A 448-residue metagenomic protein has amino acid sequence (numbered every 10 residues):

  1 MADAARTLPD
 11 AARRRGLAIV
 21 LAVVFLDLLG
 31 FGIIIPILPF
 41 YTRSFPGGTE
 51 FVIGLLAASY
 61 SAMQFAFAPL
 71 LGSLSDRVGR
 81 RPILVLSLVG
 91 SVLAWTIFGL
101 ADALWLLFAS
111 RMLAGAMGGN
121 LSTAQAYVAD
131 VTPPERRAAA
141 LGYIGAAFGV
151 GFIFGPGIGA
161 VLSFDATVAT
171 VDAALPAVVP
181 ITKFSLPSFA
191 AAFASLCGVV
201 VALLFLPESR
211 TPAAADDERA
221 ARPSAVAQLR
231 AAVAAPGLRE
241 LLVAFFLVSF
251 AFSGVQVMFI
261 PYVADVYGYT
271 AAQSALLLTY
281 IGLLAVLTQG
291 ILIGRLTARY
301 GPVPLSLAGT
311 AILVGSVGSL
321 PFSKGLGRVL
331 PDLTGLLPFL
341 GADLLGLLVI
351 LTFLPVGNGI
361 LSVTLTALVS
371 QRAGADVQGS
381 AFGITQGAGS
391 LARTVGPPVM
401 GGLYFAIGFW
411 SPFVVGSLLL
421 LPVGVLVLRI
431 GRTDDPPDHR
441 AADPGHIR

Functional and structural regions predicted by a protein language model:
A2-R13, F205-A244, D265-Y269, G445-R448: Juxtamembrane intracellular "pre-TM" segments in multi-pass secondary transporters
P36-E50, V257-Q273: Short amphipathic helix-loop junctions that connect adjacent transmembrane helices in Major Facilitator Superfamily/SLC
G47, G79, L100-W105, G268 (+1 more regions): Helix-breaking motifs and short loop linkers at transmembrane-helix boundaries and internal kinks in secondary membrane
A66-L104: Conserved MFS/SLC helix-loop-helix module at the cytosolic interface between two early adjacent transmembrane helices
A68-G79, T288-P302: Helix-to-loop junctions at the C-terminal end of transmembrane segments in multipass secondary transporters
F108-V150: Cytoplasmic helix-loop-helix junction between adjacent transmembrane helices in 12-TM secondary transporters
A192-A214, V423-I430: C-terminal membrane-cytosol helix-exit motif in multi-pass small-molecule transporters
V303-L365: C-terminal transmembrane helical hairpin of 12-TM major facilitator-type secondary transporters
